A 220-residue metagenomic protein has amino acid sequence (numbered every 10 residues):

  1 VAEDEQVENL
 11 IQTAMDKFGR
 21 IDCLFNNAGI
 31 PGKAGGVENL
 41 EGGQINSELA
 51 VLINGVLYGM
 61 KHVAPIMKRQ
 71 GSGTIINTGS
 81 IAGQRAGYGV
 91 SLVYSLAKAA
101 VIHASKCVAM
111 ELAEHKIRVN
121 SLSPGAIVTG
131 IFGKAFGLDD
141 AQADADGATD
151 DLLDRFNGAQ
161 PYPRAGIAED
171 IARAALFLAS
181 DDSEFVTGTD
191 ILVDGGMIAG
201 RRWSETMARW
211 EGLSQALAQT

Functional and structural regions predicted by a protein language model:
E8, P31-N46, R69, G89-V93 (+4 more regions): Conserved mid-core segment of classical short-chain dehydrogenase/reductases
F18, L57, R164-V193, I198: C-terminal substrate-recognition "lid" of short-chain dehydrogenase/reductases
D22, E38-Y58, S72, I76 (+2 more regions): Catalytic Tyr-X3-Lys loop
A34, L176, T187-T220: Short C-terminal tail/terminal secondary-structure segment of NAD(P)H-dependent dehydrogenase/reductase domains
M60, A97, S105: Active-site helix of classical SDR
P65, M110-E111, E184: Alpha-helical segment proximal to the catalytic Tyr-Lys
S80: Residue(s) in the substrate-gating loop at a strand-loop-helix junction that position the organic substrate next
A113, R118, V186-G188: Short, small/polar-rich loop/turn modules that mediate ligand/substrate recognition or access, typified
